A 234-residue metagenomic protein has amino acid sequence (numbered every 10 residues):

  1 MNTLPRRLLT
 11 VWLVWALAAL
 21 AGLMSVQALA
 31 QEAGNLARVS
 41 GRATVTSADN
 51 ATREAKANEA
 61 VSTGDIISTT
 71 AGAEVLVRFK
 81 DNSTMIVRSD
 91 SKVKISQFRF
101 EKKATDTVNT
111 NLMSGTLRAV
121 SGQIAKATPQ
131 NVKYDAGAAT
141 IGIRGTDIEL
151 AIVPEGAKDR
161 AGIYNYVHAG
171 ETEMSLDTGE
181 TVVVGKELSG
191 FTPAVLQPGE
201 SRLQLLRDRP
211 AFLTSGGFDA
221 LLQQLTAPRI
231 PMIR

Functional and structural regions predicted by a protein language model:
M1-Q31, T52-K56, K80, R88 (+3 more regions): C-terminal interaction modules
T3-L4, N35, G115, I141: Short alpha-helical segments used as structural interaction elements across diverse proteins
A30-A48: Short N-terminal segments immediately surrounding and downstream of signal-peptide cleavage
Q31-A37, T63-S68, R118-A125, P154-A157 (+1 more regions): Short linear motifs in intrinsically disordered
G41, I67, A71-V75, T84-Y134 (+2 more regions): Short, small-residue-rich packing micro-motifs
A48-G64, S68-E74, F79: N-terminal post-signal-peptidase region of extra-cytosolic proteins
